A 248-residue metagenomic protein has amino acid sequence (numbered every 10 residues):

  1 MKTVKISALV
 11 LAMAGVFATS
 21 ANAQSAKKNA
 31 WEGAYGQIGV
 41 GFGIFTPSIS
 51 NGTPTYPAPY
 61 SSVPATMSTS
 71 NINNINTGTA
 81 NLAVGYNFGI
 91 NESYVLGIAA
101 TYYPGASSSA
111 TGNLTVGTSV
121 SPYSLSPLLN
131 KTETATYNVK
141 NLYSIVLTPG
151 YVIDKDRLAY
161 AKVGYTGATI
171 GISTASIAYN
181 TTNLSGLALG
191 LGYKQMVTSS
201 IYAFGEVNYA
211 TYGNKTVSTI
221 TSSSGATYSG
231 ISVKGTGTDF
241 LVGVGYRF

Functional and structural regions predicted by a protein language model:
K2-S7, T19-F248: Gram-negative outer-membrane beta-barrel domains
A8-V16: Bacterial N-terminal signal peptides
